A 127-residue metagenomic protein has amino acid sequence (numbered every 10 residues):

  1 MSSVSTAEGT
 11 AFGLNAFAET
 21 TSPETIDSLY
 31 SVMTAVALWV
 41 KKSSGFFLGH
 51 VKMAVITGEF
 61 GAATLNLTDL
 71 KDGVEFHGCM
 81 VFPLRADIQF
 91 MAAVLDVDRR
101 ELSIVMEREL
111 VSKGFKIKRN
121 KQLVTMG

Functional and structural regions predicted by a protein language model:
M1-G127: P-loop NTP-binding site
